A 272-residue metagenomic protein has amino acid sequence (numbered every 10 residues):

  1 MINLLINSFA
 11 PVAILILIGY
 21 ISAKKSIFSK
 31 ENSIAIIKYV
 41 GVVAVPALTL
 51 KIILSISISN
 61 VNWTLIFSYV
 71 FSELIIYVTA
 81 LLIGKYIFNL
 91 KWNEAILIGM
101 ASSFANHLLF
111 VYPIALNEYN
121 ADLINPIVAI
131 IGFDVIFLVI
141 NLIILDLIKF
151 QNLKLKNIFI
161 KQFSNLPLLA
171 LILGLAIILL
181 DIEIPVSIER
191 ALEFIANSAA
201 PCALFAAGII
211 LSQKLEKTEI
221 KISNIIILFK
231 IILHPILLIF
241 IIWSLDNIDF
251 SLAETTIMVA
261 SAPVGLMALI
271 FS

Functional and structural regions predicted by a protein language model:
M1-S272: Alpha-helical transmembrane segments of multi-pass small-molecule/ion transporters
